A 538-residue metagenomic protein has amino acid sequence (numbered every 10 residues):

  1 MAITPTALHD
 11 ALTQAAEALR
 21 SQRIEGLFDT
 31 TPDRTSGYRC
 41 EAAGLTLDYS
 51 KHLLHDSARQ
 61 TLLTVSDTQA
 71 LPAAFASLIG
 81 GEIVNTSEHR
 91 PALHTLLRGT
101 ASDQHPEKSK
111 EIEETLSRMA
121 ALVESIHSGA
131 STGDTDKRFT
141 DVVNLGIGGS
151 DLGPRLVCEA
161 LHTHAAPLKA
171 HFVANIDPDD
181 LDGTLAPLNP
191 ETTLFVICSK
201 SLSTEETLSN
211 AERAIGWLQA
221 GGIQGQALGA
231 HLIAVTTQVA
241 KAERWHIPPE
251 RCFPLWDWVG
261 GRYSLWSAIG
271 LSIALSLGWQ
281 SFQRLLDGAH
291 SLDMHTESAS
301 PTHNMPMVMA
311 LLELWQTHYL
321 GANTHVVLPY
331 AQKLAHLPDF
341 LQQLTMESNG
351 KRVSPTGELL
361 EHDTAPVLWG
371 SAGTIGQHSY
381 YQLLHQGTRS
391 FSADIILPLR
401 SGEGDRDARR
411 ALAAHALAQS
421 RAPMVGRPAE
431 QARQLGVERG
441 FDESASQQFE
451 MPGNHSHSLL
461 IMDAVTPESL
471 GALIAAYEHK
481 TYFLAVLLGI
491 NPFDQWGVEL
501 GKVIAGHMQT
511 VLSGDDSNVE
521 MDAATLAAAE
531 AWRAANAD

Functional and structural regions predicted by a protein language model:
M1-A73, M307-Y319, L334, L341-Q342 (+8 more regions): Flexible, glycine-rich loop/tail regions that form catalytic "lids" or insertion modules at the edges of active sites
I3-L8, A15-F28, P32-T135, T140 (+5 more regions): Extended, charge-enriched "interface" segments that sit outside catalytic cores
A7, D33, L53, S57 (+18 more regions): Conserved active-site and cofactor/substrate-binding residues in soluble primary-metabolism enzymes
A121-G129, T135-A299, H507: Glycine-rich phosphate-binding loops that contact phosphosugars or nucleotide phosphates
T140-G146, F195-S201, T324-A331, V367-L368 (+1 more regions): Short glycine-rich or small-residue beta-strand-to-loop segments that form or flank ligand, phosphate, metal/Fe-S
Q219-D405, G426, K502-Q509, D515-D538: Active-site phosphate/pyrophosphate-binding segments
D363, V367-A464: Helicase-primase coupling helices
P452-H455, M462-L488, F493, L500 (+3 more regions): C-terminal accessory domains/tails appended to large, multi-domain proteins
